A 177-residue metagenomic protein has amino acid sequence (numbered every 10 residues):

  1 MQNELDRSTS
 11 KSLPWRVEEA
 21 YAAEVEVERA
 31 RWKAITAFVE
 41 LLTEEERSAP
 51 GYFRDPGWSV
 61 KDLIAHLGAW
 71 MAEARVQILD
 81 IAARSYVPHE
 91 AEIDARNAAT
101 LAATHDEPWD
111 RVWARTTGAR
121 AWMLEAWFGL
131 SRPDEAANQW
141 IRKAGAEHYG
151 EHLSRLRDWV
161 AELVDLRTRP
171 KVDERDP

Functional and structural regions predicted by a protein language model:
M1-R7, A49-A95, F128-P177: Short, contiguous alpha-helical
S10-R47, A69-L79: Alpha-helical bundle segments that constitute or directly flank the non-heme di-iron/ferroxidase center
R16-A20, Y52-D55, L101-P108, A137: Short amphipathic alpha-helical segments at helix-loop
Y21-E28, W32, W109-T116, R142-G145 (+1 more regions): Hydrophobic packing residues in well-ordered alpha-helices of helical domains and bundles
A30-R31, A95-A136: Acidic/histidine-rich alpha-helical segments that form the ligand environment of transition-metal centers
I35, L63, M123: Hydrophobic pocket/interface hotspot
